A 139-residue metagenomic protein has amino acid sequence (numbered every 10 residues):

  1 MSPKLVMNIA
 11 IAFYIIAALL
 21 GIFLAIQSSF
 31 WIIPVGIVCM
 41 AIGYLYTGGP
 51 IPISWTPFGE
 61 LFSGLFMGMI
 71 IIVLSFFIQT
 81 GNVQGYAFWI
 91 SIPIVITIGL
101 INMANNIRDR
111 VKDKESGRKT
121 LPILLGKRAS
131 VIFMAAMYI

Functional and structural regions predicted by a protein language model:
M1-I15, V95-Y138: Solvent-exposed interhelical
M1-V83: Intramembrane alpha-helical segments
F62-R110, V131: Functional transmembrane core segments of multi-pass inner-membrane proteins
